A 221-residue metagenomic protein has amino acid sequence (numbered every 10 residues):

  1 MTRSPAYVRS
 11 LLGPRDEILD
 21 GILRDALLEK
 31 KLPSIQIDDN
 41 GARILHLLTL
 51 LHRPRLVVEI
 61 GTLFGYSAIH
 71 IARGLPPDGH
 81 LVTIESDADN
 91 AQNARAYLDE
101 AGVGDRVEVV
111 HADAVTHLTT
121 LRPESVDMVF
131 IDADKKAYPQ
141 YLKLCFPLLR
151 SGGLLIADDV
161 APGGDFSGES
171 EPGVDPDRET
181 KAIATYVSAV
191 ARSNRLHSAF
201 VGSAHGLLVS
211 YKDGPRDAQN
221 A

Functional and structural regions predicted by a protein language model:
M1-M128, K135-I156, V160-A221: A short alpha-helical cap/connector motif
